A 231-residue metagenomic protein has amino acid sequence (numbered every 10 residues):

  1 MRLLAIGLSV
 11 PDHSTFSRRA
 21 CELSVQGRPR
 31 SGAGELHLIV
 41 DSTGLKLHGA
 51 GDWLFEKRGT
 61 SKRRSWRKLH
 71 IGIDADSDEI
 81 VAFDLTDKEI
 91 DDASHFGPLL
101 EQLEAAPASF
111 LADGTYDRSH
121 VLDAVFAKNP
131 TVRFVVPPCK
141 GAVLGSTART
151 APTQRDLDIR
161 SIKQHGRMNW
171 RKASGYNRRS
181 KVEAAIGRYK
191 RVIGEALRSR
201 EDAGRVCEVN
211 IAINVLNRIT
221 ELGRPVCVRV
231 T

Functional and structural regions predicted by a protein language model:
M1-T131, V135-K140, S146, A151 (+5 more regions): Polybasic low-complexity intrinsically disordered regions
C21, V25-R28, K163-R167, G194 (+1 more regions): Generic surface-pattern signal
G34, R67-L69, L157, K163 (+1 more regions): Change "...and in nucleic-acid phosphodiester-cleaving endonucleases..." to "...and in nucleic-acid processing enzymes
G141, T150, D156, Y189 (+1 more regions): Positively charged, low-complexity intrinsically disordered regions
A148-Q164: Acidic, Ser/Thr-rich peripheral helices and adjacent loops at domain boundaries
R167-T231: Basic, amphipathic alpha-helical segments enriched in Lys/Arg and hydrophobic/aromatic residues
